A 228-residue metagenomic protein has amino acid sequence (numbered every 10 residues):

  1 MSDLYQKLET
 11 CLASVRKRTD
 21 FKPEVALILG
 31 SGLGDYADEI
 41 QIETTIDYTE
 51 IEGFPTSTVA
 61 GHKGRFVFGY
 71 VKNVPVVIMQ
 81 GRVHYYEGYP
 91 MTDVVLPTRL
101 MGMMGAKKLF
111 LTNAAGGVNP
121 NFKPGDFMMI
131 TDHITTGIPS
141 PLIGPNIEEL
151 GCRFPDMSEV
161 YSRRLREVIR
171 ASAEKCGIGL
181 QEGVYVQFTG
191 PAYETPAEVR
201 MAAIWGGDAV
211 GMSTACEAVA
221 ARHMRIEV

Functional and structural regions predicted by a protein language model:
M1-M157: Metabolite-binding pocket within alpha/beta catalytic cores that recognizes anionic/polar moieties
T10, S14, D35, L100 (+5 more regions): Alpha-helical scaffold segments in soluble metabolic enzymes
R18, M104, T136-G137, S172-C176 (+2 more regions): Change "in soluble alpha/beta enzymes" to "in soluble alpha/beta proteins
A115-G116, Q187, C216: Conserved beta-strand edge residues that scaffold enzyme active sites
S158-M201: Active-site rim beta-loop-alpha module in soluble metabolic enzymes
Y193-V228: A C-terminal functional module that forms or caps the active site or interfaces directly with catalytic machinery
